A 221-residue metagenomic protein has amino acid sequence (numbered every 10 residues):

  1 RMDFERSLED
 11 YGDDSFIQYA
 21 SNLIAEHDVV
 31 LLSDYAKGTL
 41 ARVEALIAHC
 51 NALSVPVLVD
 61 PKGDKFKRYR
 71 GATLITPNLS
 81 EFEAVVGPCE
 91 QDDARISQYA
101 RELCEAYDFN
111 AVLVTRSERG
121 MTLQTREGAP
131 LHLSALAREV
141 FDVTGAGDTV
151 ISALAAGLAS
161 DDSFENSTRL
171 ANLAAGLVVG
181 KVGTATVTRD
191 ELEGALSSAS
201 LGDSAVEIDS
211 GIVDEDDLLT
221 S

Functional and structural regions predicted by a protein language model:
R1-V29, A185-R189, E193-D209: Conserved N-terminal subdomain of the carbohydrate kinase-like
F4-R6, L32-Y35, S221: Short glycine-centered, acidic/aromatic-flanked micro-motifs in structured strand/loop junctions that mark active-site
D14, V55-P61, I212-D216: Short gly/ser/thr-rich secondary-structure transition/capping motifs
L23, A106, V178: Short alpha-helical functional segments enriched in proximate histidine and acidic residues
S33-P130: Conserved phosphate/ATP/ADP-binding segment of small-molecule kinases
T76, T186, I212: Short aromatic/basic micro-patch
N110, L136-A199, S221: Conserved post-catalytic alpha-helical subdomain immediately downstream of the catalytic base and nucleotide-binding
A205-T220: Positively charged, low-complexity intrinsically disordered leader regions
